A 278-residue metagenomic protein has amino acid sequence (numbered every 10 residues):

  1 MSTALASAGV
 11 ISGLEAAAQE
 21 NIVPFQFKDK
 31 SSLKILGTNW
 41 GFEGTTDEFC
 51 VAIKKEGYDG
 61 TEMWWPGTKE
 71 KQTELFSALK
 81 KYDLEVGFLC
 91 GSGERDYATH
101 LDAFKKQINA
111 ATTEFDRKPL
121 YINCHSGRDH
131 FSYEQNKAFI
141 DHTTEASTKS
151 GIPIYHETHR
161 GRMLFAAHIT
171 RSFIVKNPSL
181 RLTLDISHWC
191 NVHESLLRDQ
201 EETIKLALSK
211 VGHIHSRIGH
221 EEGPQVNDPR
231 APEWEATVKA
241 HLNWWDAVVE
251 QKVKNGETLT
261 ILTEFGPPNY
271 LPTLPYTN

Functional and structural regions predicted by a protein language model:
M1-E20: N-terminal export signals
I22-D29, D47, A52, A110 (+2 more regions): Histidine-acidic metal/acid-base catalytic patches
I22-N39, T46-T68, K105-S132: Long, low-complexity, intrinsically disordered polar/charged segments
F25-K28, C50-K55, K69-F88, A103-K118 (+4 more regions): Acidic (Asp/Glu)-rich catalytic clusters
D29-T38, T61-M63, L84-G91, L120-C124 (+4 more regions): Hydrophobic faces of well-ordered beta-strands that scaffold small-molecule active sites in alpha/beta enzyme cores
G41-T46, G60-E74, G93-A103, R128-Q135 (+2 more regions): Acidic-and-aromatic substrate-binding clefts and catalytic sites of carbohydrate-active enzymes
S92-K106, H130-S132, F139, Q225-E235 (+1 more regions): Surface-exposed, active-site-proximal loop segments in enzymatic domains
D96-R181: Active-site acidic/histidine proton-transfer and metal-coordination neighborhood in alpha/beta enzyme cores
